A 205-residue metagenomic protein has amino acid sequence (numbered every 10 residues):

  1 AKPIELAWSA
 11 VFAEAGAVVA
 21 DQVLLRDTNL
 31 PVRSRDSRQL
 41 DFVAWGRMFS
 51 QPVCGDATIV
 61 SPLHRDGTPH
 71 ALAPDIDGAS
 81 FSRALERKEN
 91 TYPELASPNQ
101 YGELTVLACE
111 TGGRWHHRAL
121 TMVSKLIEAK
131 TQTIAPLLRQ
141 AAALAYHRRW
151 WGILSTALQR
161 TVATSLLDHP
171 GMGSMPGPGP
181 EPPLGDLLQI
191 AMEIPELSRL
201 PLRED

Functional and structural regions predicted by a protein language model:
A1-A10: Metal-dependent nuclease catalytic cores that hydrolyze phosphodiester bonds in DNA/RNA, characterized by
A10, E14-V18, V23-R38, M48-V53 (+1 more regions): Non-catalytic C-terminal interaction segments of nucleic acid-processing enzymes
V43-R47: A generic structural motif
